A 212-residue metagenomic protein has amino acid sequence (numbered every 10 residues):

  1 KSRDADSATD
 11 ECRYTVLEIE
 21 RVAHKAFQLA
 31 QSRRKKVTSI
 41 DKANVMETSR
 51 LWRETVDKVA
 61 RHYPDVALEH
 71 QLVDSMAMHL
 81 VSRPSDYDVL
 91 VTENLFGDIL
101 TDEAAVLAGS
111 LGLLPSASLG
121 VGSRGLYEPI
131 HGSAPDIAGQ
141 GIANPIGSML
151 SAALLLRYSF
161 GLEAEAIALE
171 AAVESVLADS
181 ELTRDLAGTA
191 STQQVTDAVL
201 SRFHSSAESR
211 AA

Functional and structural regions predicted by a protein language model:
K1-E11, S39, L177-E181: Gly-rich Lys/Arg/Thr-decorated short loops/hinges at beta-loop-alpha junctions or inter-strand turns that position
S2-A5, E54-V59, L107-A117: A glycine- and small-aliphatic-rich helix-loop capping segment at beta-alpha/alpha-beta transitions that lines
S7-D74: Glycine-rich phosphate/diphosphate-binding loop of Rossmann-like nucleotide-binding domains
R13-E20, H24, M46, R50 (+4 more regions): Electropositive phosphate-/nucleotide-binding environments in soluble metabolic enzymes
Q31, A104, H204: Hydrophobic/aromatic-lined pockets within catalytic cores
M46-D57, V81-Y87, A105, E181-R202: Short glycine/threonine-rich loop-to-helix capping motif typified by GTGT followed within a few residues by an Asp-Pro
H79-E181: Glycine-rich phosphate/nucleotide-binding loop
S159-A211: Internal helix-turn-beta structural module
